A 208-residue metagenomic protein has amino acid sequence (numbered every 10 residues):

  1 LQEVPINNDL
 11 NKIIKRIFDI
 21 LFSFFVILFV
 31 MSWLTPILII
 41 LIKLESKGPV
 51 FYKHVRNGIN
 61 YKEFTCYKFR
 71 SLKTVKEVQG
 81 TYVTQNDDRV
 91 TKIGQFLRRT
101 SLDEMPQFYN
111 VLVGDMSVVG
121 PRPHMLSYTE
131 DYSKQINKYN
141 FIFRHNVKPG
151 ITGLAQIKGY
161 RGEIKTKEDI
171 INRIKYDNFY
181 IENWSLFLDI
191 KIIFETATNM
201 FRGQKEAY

Functional and structural regions predicted by a protein language model:
L1-V26, Y160-W184: Glycine-rich flexible loop motifs, especially short His-Gly-Gly/GGXG/HXGH segments used as catalytic or interaction
N7, N11, K15, D87 (+3 more regions): Short, solvent-exposed loop/helix junctions and linker helices that flank or host conserved functional motifs
N7-V75, N110, L186-Y208: A hydrophobic, helix-centered structural microdomain
L38, G94, Y109, A155 (+3 more regions): A cross-family signal for key residues in well-ordered alpha-helices that form functional helical elements
L41, N140-H145, K175-N178: Short, P/G- and charge-enriched loop/turn segments at secondary-structure junctions
Y52-R89, T152-R173: Short, glycine-rich, amphipathic interfacial segments at transmembrane boundaries or analogous
T84-K148, I192-T196, M200: A short, structured surface patch at a secondary-structure boundary
